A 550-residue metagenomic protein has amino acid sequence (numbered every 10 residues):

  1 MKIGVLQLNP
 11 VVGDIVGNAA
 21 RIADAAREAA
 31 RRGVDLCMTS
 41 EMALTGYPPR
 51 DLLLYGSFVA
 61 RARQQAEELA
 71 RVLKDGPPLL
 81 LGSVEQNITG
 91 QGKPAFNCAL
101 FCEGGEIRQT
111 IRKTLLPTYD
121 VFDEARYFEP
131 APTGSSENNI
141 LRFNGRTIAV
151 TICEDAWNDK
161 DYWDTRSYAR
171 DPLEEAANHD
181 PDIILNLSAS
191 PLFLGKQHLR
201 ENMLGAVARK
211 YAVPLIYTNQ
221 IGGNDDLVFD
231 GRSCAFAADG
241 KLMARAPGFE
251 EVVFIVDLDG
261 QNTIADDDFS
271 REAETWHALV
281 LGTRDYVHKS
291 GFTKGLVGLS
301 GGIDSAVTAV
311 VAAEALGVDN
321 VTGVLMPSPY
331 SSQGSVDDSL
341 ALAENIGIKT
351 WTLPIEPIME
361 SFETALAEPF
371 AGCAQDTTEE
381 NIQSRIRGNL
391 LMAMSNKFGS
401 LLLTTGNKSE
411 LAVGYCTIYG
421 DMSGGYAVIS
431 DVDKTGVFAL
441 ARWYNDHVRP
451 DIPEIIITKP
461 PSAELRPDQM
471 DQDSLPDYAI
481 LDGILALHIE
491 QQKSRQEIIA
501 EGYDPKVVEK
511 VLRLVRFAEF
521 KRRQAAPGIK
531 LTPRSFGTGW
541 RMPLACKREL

Functional and structural regions predicted by a protein language model:
M1-G298, V311-V318, L325, N345 (+1 more regions): Enzyme catalytic cores with a strong preference for nitrogen-chemistry domains
K2, A212, A238, I264-S300 (+1 more regions): ATP/NTP-dependent adenylation/nucleotidyl-transfer catalytic domains that generate, transfer, or process NMP-activated
